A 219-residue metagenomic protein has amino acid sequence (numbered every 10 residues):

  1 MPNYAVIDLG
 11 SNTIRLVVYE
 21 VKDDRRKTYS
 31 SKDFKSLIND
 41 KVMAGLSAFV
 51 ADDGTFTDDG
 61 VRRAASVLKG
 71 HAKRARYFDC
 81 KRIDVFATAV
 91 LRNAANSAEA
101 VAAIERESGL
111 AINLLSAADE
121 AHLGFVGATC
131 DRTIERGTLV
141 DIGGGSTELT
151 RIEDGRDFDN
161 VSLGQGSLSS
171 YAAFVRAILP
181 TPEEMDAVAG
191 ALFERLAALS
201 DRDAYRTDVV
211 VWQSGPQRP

Functional and structural regions predicted by a protein language model:
M1-S11, V17-L139, T150-P219: Nucleotide/phosphate-binding catalytic cleft detector across ATP-hydrolyzing and phosphate-transferring enzymes
G144-T147: Active-site-adjacent helix-turn-beta-strand microarchitecture at beta-sheet edges that either contains or buttresses
